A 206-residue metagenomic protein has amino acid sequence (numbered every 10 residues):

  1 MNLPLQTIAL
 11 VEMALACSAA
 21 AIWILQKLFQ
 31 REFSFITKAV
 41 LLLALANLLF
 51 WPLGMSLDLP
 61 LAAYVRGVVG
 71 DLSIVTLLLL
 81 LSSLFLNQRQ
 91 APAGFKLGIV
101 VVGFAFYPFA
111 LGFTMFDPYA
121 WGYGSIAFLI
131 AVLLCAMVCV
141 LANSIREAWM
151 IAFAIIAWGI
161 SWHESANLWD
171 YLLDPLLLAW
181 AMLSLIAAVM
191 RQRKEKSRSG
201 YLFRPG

Functional and structural regions predicted by a protein language model:
M1-I8, R31-E32, G54-G70, A91 (+2 more regions): Membrane-helix interface and helix-disruption motif detector
M1-V69, Y201-P205: N-terminal topogenic module of multi-pass integral membrane proteins
N2-L10, W121-S125, L134-G206: C-terminal transmembrane helix-loop-helix hairpin of multi-pass membrane proteins
L10-W23, D71-N87, I130-C139, L176-R191: Hydrophobic cores of alpha-helical transmembrane segments in multi-pass inner/ER membrane proteins, independent
I24-K27, P52-S56, L84, T114 (+2 more regions): Transmembrane helix-loop junctions and nearby membrane-interface residues
K38-A46, G98-V102, R146-G159: Central hydrophobic cores of alpha-helical transmembrane segments in multi-pass integral membrane proteins
S73-N143: Membrane-proximal helix-loop-helix units in multi-pass membrane proteins
